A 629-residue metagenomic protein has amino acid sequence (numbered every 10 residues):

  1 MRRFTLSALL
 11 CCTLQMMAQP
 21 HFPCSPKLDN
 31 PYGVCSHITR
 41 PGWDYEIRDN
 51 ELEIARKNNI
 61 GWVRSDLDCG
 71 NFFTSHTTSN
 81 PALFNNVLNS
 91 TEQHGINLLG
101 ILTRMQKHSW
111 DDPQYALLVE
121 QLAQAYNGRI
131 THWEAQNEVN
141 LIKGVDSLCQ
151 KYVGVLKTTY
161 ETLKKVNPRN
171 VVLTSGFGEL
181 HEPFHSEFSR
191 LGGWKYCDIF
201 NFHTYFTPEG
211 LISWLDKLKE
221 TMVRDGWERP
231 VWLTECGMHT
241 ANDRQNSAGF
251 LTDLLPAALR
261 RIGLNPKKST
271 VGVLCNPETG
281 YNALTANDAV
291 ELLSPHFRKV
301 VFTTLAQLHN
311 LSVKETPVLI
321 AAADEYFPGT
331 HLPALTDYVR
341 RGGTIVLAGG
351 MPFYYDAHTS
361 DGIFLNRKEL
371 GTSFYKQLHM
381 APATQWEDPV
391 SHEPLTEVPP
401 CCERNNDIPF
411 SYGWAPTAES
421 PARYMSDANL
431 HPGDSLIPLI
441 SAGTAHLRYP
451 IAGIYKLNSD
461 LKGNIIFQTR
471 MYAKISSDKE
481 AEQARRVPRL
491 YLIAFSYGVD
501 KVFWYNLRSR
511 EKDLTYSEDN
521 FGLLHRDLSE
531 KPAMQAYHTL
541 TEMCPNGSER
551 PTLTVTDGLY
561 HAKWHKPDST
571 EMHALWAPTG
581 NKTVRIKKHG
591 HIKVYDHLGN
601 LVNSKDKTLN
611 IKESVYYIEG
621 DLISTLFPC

Functional and structural regions predicted by a protein language model:
D44-I47, F73-L83, K107-R224, C236 (+4 more regions): Active-site cleft segment of glycoside hydrolase catalytic domains centered on the general acid/base Glu
E46-G70, S90, N97-L99: Catalytic domains of carbohydrate-active enzymes, especially glycoside hydrolases
A248-T252, A257-R260, A473-Y537: Aromatic/acidic polysaccharide-binding cleft in carbohydrate-active enzymes
R261, N265-V271, C275-Y281, S459-L461 (+2 more regions): Carbohydrate-binding surface patches
V271, N276-G362: Helical hinge/lid and interdomain linker segments adjacent to catalytic or ligand-binding clefts that mediate domain
L284, E291, L378-S476: Catalytic beta-strand/loop cores that center a nucleophilic Ser/Cys/Thr and support acyl-enzyme chemistry
E325-W414: A glycine-rich, often tryptophan-bearing local segment used as a flexible ligand/cofactor-contacting loop or short
K605-C629: C-terminal beta-strand-rich structural cap/linker in extracellular carbohydrate-active enzymes
